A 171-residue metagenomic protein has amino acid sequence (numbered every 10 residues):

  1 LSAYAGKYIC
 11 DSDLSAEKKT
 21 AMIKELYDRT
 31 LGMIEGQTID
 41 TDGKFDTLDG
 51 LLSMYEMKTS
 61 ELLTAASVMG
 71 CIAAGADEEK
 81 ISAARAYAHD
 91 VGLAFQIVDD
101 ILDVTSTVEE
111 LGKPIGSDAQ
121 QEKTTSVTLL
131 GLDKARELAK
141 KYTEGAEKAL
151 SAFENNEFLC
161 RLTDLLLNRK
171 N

Functional and structural regions predicted by a protein language model:
L1-A149, F153-L167: Mg2+-dependent prenyl diphosphate-binding active-site environment of isoprenoid biosynthetic enzymes
K170-N171: Short cytosolic juxtamembrane segments of multi-pass membrane proteins
